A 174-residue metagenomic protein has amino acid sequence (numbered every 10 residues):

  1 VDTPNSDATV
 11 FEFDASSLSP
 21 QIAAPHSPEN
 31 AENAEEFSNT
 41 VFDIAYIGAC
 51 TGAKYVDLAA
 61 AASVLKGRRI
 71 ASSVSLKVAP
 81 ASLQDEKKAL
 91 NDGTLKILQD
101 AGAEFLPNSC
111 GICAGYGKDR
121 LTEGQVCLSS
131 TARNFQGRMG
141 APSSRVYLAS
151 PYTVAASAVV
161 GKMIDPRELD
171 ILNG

Functional and structural regions predicted by a protein language model:
V1-G174: Fe-S-dependent hydro-lyases/dehydratases of central metabolism
